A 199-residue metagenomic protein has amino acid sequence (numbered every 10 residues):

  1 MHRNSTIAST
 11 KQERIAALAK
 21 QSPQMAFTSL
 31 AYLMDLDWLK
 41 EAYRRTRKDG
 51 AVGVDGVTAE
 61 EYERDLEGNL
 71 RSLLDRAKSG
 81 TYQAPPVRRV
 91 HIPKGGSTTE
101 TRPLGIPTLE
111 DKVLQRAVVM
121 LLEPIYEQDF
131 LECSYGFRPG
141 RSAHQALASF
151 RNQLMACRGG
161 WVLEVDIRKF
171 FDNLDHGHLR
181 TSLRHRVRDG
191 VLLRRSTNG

Functional and structural regions predicted by a protein language model:
M1-G56, E60-E67, R71: Non-catalytic, polymerase-adjacent accessory regions of viral genome-replication enzymes
S9, Q21, L33, K40 (+12 more regions): Conserved structured core elements
R14, L18, A42-R45, D49 (+7 more regions): Generic, well-ordered alpha-helical scaffold segments in large soluble proteins
K20-P23, K48-V54, G96-T98, Y126-F130 (+2 more regions): Short acidic (Asp/Glu) and glycine-rich catalytic loops that position anionic groups and cofactors
E61-Y62, Y82, I106-E110, F137-R141: Conserved, non-catalytic sequence blocks in retroelement Pol enzymes and Pol-derived host proteins
R76-K94, D129-R141, Q145-G199: Conserved polymerase palm-domain catalytic core
T99-F130: Conserved pre-motif C helix in the palm subdomain of viral-like polymerases
